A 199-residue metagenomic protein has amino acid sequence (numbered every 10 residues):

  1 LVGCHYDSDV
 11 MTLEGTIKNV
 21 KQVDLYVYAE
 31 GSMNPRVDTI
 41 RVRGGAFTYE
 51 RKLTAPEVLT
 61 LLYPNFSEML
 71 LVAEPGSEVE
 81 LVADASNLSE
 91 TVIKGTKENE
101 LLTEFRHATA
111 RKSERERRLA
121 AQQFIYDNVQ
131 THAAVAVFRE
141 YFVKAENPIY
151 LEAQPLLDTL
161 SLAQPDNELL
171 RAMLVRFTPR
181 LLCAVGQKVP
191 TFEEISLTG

Functional and structural regions predicted by a protein language model:
C4-N128: A non-transmembrane, solvent-exposed segment enriched in polar/low-complexity residues
R117-A121, Y150-L160, K188-E194: Alpha-helical repeat scaffolds
D127-T131, A163-R171: Short solvent-exposed coil/turn linkers within tandem alpha-helical repeat scaffolds
Q130-Y141: Amphipathic alpha-helical repeat scaffolds of TPR domains
F142-N147: Short coil/turn linking the two alpha-helices of tandem helical-hairpin repeats
R171-G199: N-terminal "domain-start" segment that seeds a small globular fold
